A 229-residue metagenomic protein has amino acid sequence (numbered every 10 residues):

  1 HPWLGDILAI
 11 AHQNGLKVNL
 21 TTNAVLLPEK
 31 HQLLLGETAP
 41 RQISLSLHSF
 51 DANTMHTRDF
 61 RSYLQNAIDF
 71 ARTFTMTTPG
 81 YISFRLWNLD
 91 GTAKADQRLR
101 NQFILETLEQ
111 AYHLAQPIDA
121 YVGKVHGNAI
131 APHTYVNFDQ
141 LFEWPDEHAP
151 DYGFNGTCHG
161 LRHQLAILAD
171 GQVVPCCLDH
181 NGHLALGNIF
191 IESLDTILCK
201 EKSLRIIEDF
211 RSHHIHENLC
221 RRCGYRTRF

Functional and structural regions predicted by a protein language model:
H1-L114, I118: Radical SAM/AdoMet-radical enzyme domain recognition
L20-T21, C177-D179: Long, contiguous hydrophobic alpha-helical segments, chiefly transmembrane helices and signal peptides
R58-F60, R98-F103, N128-N137, T157: Short, surface-exposed amphipathic charged segments that create phosphate/polyanion-binding patches used for binding
T73-I82, E109-G153, L178-R228: C-terminal accessory region of radical SAM enzymes
H159-L161: Short, small/polar residue-rich loop motifs at catalytic or cofactor-binding pockets
Q164: Short hydrophobic/aromatic beta-strand element in the GNAT-like acyltransferase core that lines or flanks the acyl-donor
I167-L168: Short, acidic, Ser/Thr-enriched surface-loop or helix-capping motifs
